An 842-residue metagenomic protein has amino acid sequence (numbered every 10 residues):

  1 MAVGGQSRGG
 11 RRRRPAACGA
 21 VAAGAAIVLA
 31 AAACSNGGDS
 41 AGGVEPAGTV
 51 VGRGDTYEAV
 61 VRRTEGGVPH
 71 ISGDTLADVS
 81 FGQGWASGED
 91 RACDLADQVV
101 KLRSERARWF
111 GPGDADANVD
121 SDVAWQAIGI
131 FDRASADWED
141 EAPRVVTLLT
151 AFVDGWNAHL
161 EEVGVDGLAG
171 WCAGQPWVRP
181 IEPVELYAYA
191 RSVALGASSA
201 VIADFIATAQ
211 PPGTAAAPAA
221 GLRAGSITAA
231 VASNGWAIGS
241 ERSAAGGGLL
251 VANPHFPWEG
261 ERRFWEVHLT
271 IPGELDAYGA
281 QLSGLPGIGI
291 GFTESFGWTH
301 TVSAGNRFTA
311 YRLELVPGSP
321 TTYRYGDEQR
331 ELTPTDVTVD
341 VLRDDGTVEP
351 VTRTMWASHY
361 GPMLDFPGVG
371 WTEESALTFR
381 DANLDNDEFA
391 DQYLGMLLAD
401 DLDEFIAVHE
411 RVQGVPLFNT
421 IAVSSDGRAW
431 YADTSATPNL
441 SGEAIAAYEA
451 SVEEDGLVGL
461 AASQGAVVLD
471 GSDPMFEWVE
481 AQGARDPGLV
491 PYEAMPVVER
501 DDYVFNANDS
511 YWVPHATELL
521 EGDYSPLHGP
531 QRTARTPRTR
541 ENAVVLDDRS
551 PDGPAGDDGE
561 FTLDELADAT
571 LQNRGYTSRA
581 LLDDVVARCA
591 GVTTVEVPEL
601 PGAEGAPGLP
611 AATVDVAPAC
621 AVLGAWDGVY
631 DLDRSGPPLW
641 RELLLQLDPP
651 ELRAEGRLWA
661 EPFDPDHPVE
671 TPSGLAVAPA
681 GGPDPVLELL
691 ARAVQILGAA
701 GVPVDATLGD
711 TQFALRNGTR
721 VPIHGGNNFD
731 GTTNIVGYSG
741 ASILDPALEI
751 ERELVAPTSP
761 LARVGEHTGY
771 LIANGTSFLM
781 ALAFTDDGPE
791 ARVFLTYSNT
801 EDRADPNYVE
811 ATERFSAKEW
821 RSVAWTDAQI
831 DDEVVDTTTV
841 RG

Functional and structural regions predicted by a protein language model:
G4-V21: Bacterial N-terminal signal peptides that target proteins for export
G19-A31: Bacterial N-terminal signal peptides
L29-T49: C-terminal region of N-terminal signal peptides and the immediate post-cleavage residues of exported proteins
G43-G260, L269-E274, Y278-G287, A382: Substrate-recognition/specificity elements adjacent to catalytic centers across diverse enzyme folds
V145-V251, F256-W258, V412, S424-W430 (+7 more regions): Acidic, low-complexity N-terminal propeptides/linkers enriched in Ser/Thr/Asp/Gly that mediate export, maturation
I271-P272, G279-L282, G291-S295, H300-S463: Glycine- and hydrophobic-rich flexible loops that cap the catalytic core of alpha/beta enzyme folds
L342, G346-T354, S358, N439-E541 (+1 more regions): Internal glycine-rich alpha/beta core junctions
A390-V408, V412-F418, E521-A587: Proteins synthesized as precursors that undergo proteolytic processing into mature forms
